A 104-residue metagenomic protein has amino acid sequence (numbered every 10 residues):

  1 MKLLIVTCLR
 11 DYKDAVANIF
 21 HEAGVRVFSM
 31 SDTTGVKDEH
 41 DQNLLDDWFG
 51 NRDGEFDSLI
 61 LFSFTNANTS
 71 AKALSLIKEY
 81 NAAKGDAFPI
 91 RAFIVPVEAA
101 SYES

Functional and structural regions predicted by a protein language model:
M1-S104: Positively charged, small/polar-rich N-terminal and surface patches that mediate targeting and assembly and bind
